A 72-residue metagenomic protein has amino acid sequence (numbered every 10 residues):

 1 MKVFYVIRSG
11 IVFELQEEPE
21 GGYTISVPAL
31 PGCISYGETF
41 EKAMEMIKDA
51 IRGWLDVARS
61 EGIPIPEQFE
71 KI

Functional and structural regions predicted by a protein language model:
M1-V12, E45-I72: Short, charged, surface-exposed hinge/linker loops at domain edges that act as mobile lids or interdomain connectors
Y5, E17-G21, E41, P64: Intrinsically disordered, low-complexity segments enriched in glycine/proline and serine/threonine
L15-L30: Short aromatic-glycine-(Arg/Gly/Cys) micro-motifs in beta-strand/loop hairpins
T24-S26, A43, I47: Generic alpha-helical hydrophobic packing signal
A29-G32, I65-E67: Generic low-complexity segments that are intrinsically disordered, proline-rich and/or Lys/Arg-biased
P31-K42: A short, exposed loop/beta-hairpin motif centered on an aromatic-Gly-Thr core
